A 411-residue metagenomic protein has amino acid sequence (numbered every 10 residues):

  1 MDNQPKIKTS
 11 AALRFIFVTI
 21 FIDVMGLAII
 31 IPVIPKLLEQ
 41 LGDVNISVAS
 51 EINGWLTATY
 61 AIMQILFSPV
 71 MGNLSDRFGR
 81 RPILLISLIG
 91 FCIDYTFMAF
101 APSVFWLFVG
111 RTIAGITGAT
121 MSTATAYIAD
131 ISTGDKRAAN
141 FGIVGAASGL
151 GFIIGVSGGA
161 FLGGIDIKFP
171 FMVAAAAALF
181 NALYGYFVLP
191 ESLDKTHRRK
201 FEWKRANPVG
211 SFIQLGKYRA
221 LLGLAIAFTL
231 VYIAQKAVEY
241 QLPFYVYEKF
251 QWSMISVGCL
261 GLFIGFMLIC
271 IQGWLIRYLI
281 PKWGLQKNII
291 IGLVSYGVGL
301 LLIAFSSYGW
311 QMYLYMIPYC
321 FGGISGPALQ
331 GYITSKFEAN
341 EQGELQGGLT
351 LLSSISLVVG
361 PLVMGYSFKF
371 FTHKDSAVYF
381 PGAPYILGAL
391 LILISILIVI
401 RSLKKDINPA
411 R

Functional and structural regions predicted by a protein language model:
D2-S10, P190-A227, E248-K249: Juxtamembrane intracellular "pre-TM" segments in multi-pass secondary transporters
V33-S50, Y240-V257: Short amphipathic helix-loop junctions that connect adjacent transmembrane helices in Major Facilitator Superfamily/SLC
I65-V104: Conserved MFS/SLC helix-loop-helix module at the cytosolic interface between two early adjacent transmembrane helices
L66-G79, I271-L285, F368: Helix-to-loop junctions at the C-terminal end of transmembrane segments in multipass secondary transporters
G79, F100-F105, T117, S132 (+2 more regions): Helix-breaking motifs and short loop linkers at transmembrane-helix boundaries and internal kinks in secondary membrane
V109-G149: Cytoplasmic helix-loop-helix junction between adjacent transmembrane helices in 12-TM secondary transporters
G163-A176, Y366-I392: A membrane-interface helix-boundary motif in multi-pass transporters
Q286-L329: C-terminal transmembrane helical hairpin of 12-TM major facilitator-type secondary transporters
